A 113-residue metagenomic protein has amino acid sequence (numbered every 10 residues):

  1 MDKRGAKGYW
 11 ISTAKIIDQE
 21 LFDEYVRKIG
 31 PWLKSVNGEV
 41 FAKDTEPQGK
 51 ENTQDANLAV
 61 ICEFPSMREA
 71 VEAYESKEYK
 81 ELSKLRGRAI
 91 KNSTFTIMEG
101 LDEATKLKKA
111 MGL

Functional and structural regions predicted by a protein language model:
M1-A59, P65-E75, E99-L113: Short S/T/G/P-rich N-terminal loop/turn motif that feeds into the first structured element of a domain
K80-T96: Short arginine-rich
